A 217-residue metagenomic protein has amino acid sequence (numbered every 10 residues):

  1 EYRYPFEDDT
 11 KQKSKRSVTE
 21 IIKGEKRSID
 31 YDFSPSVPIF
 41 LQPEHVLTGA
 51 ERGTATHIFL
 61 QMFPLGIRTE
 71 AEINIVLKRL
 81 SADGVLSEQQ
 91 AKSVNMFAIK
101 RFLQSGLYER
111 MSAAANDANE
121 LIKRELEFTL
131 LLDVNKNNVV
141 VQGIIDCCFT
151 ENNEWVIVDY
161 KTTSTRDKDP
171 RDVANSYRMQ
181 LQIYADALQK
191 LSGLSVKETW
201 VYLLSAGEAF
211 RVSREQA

Functional and structural regions predicted by a protein language model:
E1-A217: Structural signature of nuclease core domains in nucleic-acid processing machines
